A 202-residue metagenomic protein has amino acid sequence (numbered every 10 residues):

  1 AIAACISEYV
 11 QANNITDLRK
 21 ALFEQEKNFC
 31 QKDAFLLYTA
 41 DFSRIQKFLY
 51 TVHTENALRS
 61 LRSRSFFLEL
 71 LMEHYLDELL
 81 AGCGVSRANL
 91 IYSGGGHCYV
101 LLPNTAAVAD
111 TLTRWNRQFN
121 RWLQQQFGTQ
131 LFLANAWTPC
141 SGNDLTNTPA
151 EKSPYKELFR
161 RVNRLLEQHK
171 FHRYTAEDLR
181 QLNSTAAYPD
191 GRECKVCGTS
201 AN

Functional and structural regions predicted by a protein language model:
A1-N202: Regulatory and interdomain segments flanking nucleotide-handling catalytic cores in signaling/defense enzymes
